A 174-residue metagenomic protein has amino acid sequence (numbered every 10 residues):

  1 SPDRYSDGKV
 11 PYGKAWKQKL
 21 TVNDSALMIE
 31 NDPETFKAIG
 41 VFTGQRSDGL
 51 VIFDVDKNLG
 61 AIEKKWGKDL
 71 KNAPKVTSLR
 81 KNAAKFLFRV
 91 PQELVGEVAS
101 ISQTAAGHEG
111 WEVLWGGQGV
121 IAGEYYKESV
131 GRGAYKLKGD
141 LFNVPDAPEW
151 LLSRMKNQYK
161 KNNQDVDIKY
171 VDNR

Functional and structural regions predicted by a protein language model:
S1-R174: Conserved phosphate/metal-binding and DNA-contacting active-site motifs used in DNA phosphodiester-bond processing
